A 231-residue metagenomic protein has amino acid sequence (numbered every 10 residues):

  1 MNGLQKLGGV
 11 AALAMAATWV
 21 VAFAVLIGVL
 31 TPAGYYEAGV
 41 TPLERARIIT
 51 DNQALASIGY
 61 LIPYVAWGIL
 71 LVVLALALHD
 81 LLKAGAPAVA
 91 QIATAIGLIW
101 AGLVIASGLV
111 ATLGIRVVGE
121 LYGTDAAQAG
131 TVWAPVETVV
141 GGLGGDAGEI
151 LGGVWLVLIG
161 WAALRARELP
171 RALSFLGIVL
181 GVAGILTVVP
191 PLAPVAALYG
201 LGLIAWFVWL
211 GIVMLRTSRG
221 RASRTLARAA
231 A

Functional and structural regions predicted by a protein language model:
M1-A231: Hydrophobic, aromatic-enriched alpha-helical segments typical of multi-pass transmembrane helices
